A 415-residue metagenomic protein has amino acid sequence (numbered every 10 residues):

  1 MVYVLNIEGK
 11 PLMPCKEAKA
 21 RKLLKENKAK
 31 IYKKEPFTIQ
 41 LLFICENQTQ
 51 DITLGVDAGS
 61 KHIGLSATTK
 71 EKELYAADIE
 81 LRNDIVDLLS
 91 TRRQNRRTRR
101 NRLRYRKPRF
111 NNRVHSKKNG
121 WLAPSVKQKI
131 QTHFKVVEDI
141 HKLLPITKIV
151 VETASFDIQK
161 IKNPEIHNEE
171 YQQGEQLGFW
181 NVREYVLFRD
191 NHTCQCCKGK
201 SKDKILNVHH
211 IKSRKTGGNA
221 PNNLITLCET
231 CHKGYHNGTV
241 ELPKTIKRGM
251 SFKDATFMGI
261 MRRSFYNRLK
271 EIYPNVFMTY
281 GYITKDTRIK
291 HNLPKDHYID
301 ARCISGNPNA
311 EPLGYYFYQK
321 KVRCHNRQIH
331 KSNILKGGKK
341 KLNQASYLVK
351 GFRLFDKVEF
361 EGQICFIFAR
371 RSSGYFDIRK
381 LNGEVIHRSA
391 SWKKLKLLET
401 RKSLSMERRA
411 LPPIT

Functional and structural regions predicted by a protein language model:
C15-N47, E175: Charged, flexible boundary elements
C45-N47, G178, V182-D190, G218-N222 (+1 more regions): Short, flexible, mixed-charge glycine/proline-rich loop motifs that serve as phosphate/nucleic-acid-contacting
N47, T68-L177, P243-G351, L397-I414: Substrate-contacting helices/loops that form the catalytic groove of nucleic-acid and nucleotide-polymer processing
Q50-T69: Gly/Thr-rich phosphate-binding beta-strand-loop-beta motif of the actin/hexokinase/Hsp70
V56-A58, K380-T415: Glycine- and charge-enriched low-complexity intrinsically disordered segments
K142-K148, F179-N207, C228-C231, R353 (+1 more regions): Short cysteine-rich loop/turn motifs with clustered Cys
Q195-T226, N237-L242: Histidine-centered nuclease catalytic patch
D356-K357, Q363-R379: Short beta-strand-centered aromatic/proline hotspots
